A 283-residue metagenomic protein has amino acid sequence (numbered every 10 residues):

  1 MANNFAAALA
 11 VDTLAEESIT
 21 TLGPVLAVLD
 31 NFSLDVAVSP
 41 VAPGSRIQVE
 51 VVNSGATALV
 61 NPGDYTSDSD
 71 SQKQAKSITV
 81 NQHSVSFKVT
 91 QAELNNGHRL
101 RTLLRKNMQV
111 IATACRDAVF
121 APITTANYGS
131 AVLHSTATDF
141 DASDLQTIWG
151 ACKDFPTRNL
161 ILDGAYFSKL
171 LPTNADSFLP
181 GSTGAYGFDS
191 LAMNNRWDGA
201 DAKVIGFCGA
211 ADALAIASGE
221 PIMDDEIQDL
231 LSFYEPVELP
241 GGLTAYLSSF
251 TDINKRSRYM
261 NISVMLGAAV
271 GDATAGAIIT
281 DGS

Functional and structural regions predicted by a protein language model:
M1-K73: N-terminal "assembly arms/tails" that initiate or stabilize quaternary assembly in self-assembling proteins
A2-D12, I19-G23, L29-F32, P40-V41 (+1 more regions): Sequence/fold signature of self-assembling virion shell proteins
N4-F5, L94, K106-T136, A210-F233: Signature of extracytoplasmic/envelope-associated structural regions
A37-V38, Q146-C152, S248-F250: A generic local secondary-structure boundary/capping motif
V49, Q74-V132, K153-L160, T251-A268: Long, contiguous amphipathic alpha-helices that act as assembly "spine/axial" helices in icosahedral shell and virion
N53, G164-Y166, V264: Short, flexible loop/turn elements at secondary-structure junctions
T57-V60, K169-P172, A269-G271: Short helix/loop capping segments that flank catalytic or ligand/cofactor-binding pockets
T125-D201: Extended, solvent-exposed, turn-rich assembly/linker loops in the middle of proteins
